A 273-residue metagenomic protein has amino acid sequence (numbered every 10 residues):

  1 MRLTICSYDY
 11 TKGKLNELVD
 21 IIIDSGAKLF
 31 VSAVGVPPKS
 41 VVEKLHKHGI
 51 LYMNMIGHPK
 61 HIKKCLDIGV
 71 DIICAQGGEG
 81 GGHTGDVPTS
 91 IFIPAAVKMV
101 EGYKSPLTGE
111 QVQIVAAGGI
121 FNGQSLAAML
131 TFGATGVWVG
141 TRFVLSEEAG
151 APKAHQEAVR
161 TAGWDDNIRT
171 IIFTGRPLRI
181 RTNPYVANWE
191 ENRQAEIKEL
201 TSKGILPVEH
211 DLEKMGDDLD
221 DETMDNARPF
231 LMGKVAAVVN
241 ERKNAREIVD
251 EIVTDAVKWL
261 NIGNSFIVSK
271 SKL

Functional and structural regions predicted by a protein language model:
M1-L107: Active-site entrance/lid segments in N-terminal catalytic domains of soluble metabolic enzymes
M1-R2, I114-A116: Extended hydrophobic secondary-structure segments that form protein cores and membrane-embedded regions
D86-V115, F121-L273: Conserved active-site-proximal phosphate/metal-binding subdomains
